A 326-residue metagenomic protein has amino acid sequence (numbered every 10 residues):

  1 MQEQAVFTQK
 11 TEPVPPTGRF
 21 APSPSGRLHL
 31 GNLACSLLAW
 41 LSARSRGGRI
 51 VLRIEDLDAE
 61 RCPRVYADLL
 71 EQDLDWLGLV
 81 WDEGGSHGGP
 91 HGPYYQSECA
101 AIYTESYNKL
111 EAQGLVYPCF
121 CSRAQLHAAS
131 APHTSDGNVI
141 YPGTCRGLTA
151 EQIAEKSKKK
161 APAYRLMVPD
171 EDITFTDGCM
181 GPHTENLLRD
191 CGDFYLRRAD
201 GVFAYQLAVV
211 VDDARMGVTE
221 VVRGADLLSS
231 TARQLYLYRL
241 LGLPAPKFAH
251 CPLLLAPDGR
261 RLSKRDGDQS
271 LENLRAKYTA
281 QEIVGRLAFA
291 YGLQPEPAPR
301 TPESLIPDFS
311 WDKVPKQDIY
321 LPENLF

Functional and structural regions predicted by a protein language model:
Q2-S130, T134, A225-D226, S230-L243 (+1 more regions): N-terminal Rossmann-like or analogous alpha/beta NTP/dinucleotide-binding catalytic cores that position adenine
L28-L30, D200, K277-Y278, E282: Structural motif
A67, A100, R123-L126, N138 (+4 more regions): Alpha-helix initiation and N-capping motif
D75, E105-L115, E171-T184, A298-Q317: A short, terminal or domain-edge coil/loop segment
V80, V116-Y117, S135-D136, E151 (+2 more regions): A general structural signal for well-ordered secondary-structure junctions
Y94-K109, H133-V139, P162-D170, A290-L305: Short secondary-structure transition/capping segments
Y117, S122, S229-S230, L240-F326: Catalytic adenosine-cofactor/nucleotide-binding cores of aminoacyl-tRNA synthetases and other
A124-S263, S270-L274, F326: Active-site cores that bind ATP or allylic diphosphates and position pyrophosphate for catalysis
